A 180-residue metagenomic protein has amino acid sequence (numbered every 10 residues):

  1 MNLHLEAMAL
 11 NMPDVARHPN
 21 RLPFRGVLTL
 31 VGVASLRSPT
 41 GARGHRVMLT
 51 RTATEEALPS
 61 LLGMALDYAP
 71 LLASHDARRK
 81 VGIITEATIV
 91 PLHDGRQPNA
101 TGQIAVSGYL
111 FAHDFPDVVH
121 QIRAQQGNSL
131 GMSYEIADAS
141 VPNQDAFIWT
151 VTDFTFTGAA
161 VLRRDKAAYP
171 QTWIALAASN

Functional and structural regions predicted by a protein language model:
M1-Y68: Polar/acidic, low-complexity leader/linker segments enriched in S/T/G and N/D
A7-V15, R78-N99, S140: Short amphipathic beta-strand and strand-loop transition segments with alternating hydrophobic
T29-T40, D76-G82, A112-H120: Short, surface-exposed beta-strand/loop "edge" segments at domain boundaries and coil↔beta transitions
T29-V31, H75, E135-V141: Short, flexible beta-strand-to-coil junctions
L66-L71, L130-Y134: A short, Trp-centered hydrophobic/proline-enriched beta-strand micro-motif
P70-A77, G158: Histidine-centered active-site/metal-ligand motif
P91-N180: Residue microenvironments linked to proteolytic maturation and disulfide-stabilized extracellular modules
